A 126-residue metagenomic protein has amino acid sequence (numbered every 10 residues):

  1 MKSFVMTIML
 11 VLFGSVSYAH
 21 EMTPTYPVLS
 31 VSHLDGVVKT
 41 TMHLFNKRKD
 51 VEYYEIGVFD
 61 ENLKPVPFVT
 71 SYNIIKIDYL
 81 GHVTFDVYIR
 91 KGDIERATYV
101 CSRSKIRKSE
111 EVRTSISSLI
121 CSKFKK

Functional and structural regions predicted by a protein language model:
F4-G14: Sec-dependent N-terminal signal peptides
S15-E21: Sec/Tat signal peptide C-region and signal peptidase I cleavage site
Y26-H33: Short beta-strand segments of immunoglobulin-like
L34-T41, E95-Y99: Short, solvent-exposed loop/turn segments enriched in Ser/Thr/Gly
H43-L44, V58, I89: Hydrophobic beta-strand positions in extracellular immunoglobulin-like domains
K47-P65, R103-S104: Short acidic, flexible loop segments centered on an aromatic residue
K64-I94: Intrinsically disordered, low-complexity Pro/Gly/Ser/Thr-rich segments with frequent PxxP/GP/PP motifs and embedded
G92-K126: Terminal connector regions
